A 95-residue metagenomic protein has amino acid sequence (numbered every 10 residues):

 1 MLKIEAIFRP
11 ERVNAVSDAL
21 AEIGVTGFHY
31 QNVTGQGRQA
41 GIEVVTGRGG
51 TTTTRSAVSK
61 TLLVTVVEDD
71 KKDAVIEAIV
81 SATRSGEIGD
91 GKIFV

Functional and structural regions predicted by a protein language model:
M1-V95: Positively charged, small/polar-rich N-terminal and surface patches that mediate targeting and assembly and bind
